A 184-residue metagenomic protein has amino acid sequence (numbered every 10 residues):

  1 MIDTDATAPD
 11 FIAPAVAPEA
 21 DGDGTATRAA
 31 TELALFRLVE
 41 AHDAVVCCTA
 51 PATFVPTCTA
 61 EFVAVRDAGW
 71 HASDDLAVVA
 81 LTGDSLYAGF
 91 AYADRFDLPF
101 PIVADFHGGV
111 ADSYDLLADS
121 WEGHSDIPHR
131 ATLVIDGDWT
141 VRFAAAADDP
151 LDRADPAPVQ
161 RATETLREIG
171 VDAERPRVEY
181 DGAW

Functional and structural regions predicted by a protein language model:
M1-W184: Chalcogenol-based redox active-site neighborhoods
